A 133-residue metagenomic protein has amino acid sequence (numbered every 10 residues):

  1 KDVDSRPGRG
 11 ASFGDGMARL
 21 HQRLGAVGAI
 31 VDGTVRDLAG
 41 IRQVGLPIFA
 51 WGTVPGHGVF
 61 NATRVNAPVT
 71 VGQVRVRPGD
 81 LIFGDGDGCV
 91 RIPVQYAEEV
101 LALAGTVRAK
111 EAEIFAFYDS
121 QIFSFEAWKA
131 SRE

Functional and structural regions predicted by a protein language model:
K1-P78, I92-S124, K129-E133: Feature captures the catalytic cores and cofactor-binding loops of soluble hydro-lyases/lyases that act on carboxylate
I82-F83: Generic structural signal for buried aliphatic residues
G88-V90: Channel- or pocket-lining gating/hinge segments that regulate access to a cavity or pore
